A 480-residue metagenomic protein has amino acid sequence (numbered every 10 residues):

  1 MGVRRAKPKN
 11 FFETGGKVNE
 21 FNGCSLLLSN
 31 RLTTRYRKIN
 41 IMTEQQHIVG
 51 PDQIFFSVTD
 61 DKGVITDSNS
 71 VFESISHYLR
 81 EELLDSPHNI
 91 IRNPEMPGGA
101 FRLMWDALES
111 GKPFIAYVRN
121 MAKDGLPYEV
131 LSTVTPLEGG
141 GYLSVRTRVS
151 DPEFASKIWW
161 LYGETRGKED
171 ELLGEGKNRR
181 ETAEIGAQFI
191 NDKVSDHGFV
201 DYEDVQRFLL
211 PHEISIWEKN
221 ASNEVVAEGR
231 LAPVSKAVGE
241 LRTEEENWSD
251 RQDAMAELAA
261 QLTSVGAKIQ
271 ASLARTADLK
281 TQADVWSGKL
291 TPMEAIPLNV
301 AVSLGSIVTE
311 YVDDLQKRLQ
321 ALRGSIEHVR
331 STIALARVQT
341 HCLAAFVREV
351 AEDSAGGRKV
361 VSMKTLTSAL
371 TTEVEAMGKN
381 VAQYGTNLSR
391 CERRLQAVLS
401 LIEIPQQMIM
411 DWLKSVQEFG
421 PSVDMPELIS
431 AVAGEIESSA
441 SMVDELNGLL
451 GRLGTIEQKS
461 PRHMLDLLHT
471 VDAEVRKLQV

Functional and structural regions predicted by a protein language model:
V3-A6: Short, low-complexity intrinsically disordered segments enriched in small and basic residues
F11-F12, F21: Aromatic (phenylalanine/tyrosine) cluster motif
Y36-R37, Q45-E164, R251, I269 (+11 more regions): Sensory/regulatory domains in signal-transduction proteins
G139-V225: Sensory coupling linkers of modular signal transduction proteins
V200-S306: Charged heptad-repeat coiled-coil "rod" segments that mediate homo-/hetero-oligomerization in large eukaryotic
R462-V480: Acidic, low-complexity, intrinsically disordered peripheral segments
